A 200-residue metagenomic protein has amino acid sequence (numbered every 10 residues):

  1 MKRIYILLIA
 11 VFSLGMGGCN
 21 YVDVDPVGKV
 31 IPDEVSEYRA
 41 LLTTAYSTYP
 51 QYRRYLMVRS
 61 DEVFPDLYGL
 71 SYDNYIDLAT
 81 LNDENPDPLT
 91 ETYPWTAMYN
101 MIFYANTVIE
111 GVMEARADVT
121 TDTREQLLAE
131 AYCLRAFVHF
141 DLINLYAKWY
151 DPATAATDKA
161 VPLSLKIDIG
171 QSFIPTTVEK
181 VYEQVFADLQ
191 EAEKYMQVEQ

Functional and structural regions predicted by a protein language model:
M1-C19: Sec-dependent bacterial lipoprotein signal peptides
G18-V63: Membrane-proximal, proline-rich intrinsically disordered regions
C19-N20, A105, A136, V185: Terminal processing/anchoring signals of secreted or surface-associated proteins and related intramolecular
T43, S47, E183, Y195-Q200: Short, intrinsically disordered, charge-balanced linker/junction segments flanking boundaries in proteins
L56-N82: N-terminal, post-signal-peptide region of Sec/Tat-exported proteins
Y75-Y146, T176, K194-E199: Conserved, well-structured interaction surfaces
I102-A105, Y182, L189: Inward-facing hydrophobic residues that define packing positions of alpha-helical scaffold repeats
L145-A187: Short coil/linker segments at helix-helix boundaries
